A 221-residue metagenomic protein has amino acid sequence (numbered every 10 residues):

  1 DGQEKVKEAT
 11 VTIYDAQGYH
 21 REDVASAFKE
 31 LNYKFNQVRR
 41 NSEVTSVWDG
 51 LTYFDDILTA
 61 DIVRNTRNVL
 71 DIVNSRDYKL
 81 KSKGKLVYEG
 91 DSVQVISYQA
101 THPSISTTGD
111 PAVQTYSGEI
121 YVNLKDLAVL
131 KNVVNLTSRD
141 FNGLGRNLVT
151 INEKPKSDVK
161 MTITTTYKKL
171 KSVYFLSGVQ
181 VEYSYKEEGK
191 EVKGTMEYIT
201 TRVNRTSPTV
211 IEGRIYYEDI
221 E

Functional and structural regions predicted by a protein language model:
D1-D110, Q114, N142-G143, I199-E221: Structured extracytoplasmic
V73, K81, V93-I211: Gly/Pro-enriched, hydrophobic low-complexity segments that function as extracytoplasmic propeptides/linkers
